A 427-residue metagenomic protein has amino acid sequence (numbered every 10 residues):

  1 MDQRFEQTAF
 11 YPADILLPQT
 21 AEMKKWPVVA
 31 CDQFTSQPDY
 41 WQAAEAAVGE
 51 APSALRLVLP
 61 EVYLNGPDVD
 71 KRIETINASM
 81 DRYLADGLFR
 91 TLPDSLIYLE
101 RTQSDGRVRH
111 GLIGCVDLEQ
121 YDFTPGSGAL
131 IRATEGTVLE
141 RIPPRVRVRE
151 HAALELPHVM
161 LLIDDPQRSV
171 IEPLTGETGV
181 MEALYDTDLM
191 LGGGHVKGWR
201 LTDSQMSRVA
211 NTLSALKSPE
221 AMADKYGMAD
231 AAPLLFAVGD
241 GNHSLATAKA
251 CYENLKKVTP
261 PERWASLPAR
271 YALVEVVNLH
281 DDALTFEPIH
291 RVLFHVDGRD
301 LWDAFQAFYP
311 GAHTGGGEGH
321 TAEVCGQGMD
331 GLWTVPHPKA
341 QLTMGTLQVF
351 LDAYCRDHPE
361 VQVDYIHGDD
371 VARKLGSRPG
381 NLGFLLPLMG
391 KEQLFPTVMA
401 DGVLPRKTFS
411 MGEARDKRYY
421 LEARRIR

Functional and structural regions predicted by a protein language model:
M1-G192, R200, A223-Y226, G390-L404 (+1 more regions): N-terminal extension/subdomain marker
L162, V238-G239, E275, L385-P387: Short beta-strand segments
L189-N211, V335-P338: Glycine-rich phosphate-binding "P-loop"
A215-T259: Active-site beta-strand/loop microenvironment that shapes enzyme catalytic pockets
M222-K225, G311-G326, Q362-Y365, R378-N381: Metal-assisted phosphate- and nucleotidyl-transfer catalytic regions
N242-A304: Catalytic or ion-translocation cores adjacent to nucleophile or general acid/base/metal-coordination motifs in diverse
V276-T343: C-terminal amphipathic alpha-helical segment
G345-R427: Charged substrate- and nucleic-acid-binding regions of tRNA-handling and nucleotidyl-transfer enzymes, centered on
